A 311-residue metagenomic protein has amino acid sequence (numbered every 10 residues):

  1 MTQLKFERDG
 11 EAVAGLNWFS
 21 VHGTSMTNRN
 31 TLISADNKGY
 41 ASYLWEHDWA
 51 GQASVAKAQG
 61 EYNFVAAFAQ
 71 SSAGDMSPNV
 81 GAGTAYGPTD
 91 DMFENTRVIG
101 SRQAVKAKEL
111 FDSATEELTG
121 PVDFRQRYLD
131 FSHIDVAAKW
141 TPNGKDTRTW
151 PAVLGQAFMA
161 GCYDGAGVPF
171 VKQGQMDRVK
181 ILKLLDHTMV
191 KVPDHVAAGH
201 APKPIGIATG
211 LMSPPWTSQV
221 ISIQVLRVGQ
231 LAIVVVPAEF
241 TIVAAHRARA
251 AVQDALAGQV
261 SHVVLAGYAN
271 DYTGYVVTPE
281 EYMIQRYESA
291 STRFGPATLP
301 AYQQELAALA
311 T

Functional and structural regions predicted by a protein language model:
M1-T311: Non-catalytic substrate/cofactor recognition surfaces at enzyme active-site rims
